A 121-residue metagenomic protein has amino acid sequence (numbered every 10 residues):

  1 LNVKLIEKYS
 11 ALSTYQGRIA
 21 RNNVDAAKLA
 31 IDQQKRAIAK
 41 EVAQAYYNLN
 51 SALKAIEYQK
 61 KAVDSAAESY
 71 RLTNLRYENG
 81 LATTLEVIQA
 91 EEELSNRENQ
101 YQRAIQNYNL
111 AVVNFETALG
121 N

Functional and structural regions predicted by a protein language model:
K4-D64, R71, Q106: Sec/SRP-type N-terminal targeting helices
V63-N121: Short segments within alpha-helical structural elements
